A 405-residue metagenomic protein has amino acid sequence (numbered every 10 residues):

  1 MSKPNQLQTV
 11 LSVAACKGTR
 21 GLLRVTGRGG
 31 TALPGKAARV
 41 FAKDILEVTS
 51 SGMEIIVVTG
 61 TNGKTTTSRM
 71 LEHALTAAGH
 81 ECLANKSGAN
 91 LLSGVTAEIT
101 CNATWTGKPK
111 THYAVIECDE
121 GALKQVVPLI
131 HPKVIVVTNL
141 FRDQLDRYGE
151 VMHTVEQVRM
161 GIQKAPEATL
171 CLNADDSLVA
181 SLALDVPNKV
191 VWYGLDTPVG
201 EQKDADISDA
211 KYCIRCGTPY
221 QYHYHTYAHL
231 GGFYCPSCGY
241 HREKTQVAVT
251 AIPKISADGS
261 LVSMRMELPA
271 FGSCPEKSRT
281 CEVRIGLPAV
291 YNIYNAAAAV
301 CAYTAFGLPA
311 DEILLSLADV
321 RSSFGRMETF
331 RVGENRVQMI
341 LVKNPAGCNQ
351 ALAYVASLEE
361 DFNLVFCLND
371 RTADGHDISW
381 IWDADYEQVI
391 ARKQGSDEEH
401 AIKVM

Functional and structural regions predicted by a protein language model:
K3-G194, G200-Y212: Phosphate-binding loop of NTP-binding sites
L71, L75, V95-I99, A296-F306 (+1 more regions): Buried hydrophobic packing segments
E117, T138, C171, N295 (+2 more regions): Residue-level signal for inorganic ion chemistry
C118-D143, L182-T280: Extended acidic/charged loop-beta regions that coordinate divalent cations and stabilize anionic phosphate/carboxylate
L129-N139, L230-K244, L287-A318: A conserved, hydrophobic alpha-helical segment in the catalytic core of large ATP/adenylate-utilizing enzymes
Y240, I255-A257, A302-V342: Gly/charged, well-structured mid-domain segments that form the phosphate/adenylate-handling core of ATP-dependent
T280-N292, F330: Extended interfacial segments that mediate partner engagement and assembly in macromolecular machines
S323, L341-M405: Active-site beta-alpha connecting loops in nucleotide-dependent enzymes
